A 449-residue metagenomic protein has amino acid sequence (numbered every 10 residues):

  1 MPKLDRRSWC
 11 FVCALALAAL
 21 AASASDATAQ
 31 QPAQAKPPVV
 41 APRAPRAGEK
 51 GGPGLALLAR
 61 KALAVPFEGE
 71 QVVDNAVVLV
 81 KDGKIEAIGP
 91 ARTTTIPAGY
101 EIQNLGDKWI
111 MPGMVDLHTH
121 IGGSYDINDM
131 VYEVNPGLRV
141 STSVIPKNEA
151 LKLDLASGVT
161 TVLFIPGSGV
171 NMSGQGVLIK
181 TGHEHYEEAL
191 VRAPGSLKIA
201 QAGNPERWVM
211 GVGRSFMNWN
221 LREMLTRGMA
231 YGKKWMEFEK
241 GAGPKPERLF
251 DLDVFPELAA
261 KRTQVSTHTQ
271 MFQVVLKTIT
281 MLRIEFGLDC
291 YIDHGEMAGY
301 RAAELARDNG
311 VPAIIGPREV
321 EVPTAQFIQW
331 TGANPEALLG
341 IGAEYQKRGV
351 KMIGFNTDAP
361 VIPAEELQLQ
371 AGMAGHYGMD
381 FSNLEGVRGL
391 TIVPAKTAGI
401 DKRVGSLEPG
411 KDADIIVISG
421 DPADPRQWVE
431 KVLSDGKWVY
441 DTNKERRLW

Functional and structural regions predicted by a protein language model:
C10-A21: Bacterial N-terminal signal peptides
Q30-G52: N-terminal pre-domain segments of enzymes
V39-A41, A47-G48, E68-M111: Histidine-rich, glycine-flanked metal-binding segment
A41-E49, A62-V77, P90, E365 (+2 more regions): Acidic, glycine-enriched loop/beta-strand segments at the rims of small-molecule binding/catalytic pockets
L55-L57, T95-S141, A156: Replace "His-x-His-based motif
D126-I127, V134-L138, Q264, N309-E319 (+2 more regions): His/Asp/Glu-enriched, well-ordered alpha-helical/loop segment that forms or immediately abuts the divalent-metal
R139-V140, I165, F238-E336, D380 (+3 more regions): Active-site core of metal-dependent hydrolases
L155-Y291: Polyanionic/metal-chelating signatures
